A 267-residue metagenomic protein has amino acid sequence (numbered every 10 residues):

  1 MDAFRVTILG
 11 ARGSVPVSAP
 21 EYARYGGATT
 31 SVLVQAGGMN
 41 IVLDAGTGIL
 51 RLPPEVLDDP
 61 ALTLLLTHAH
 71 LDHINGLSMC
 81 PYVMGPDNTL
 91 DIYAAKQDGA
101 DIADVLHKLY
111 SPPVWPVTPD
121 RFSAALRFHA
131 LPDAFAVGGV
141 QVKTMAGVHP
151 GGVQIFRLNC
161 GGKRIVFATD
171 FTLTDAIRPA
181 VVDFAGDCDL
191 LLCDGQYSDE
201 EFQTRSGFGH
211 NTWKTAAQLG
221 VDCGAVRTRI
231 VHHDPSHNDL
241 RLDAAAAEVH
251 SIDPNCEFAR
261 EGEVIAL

Functional and structural regions predicted by a protein language model:
M1-V166, A176, V181-V182, D243-L267: Binuclear metal-dependent hydrolase catalytic cores
L43, T67, T169, C193-G195 (+1 more regions): Active-site flanking residues adjacent to catalytic metal/cofactor-binding acidic residues
A95, M145, D170, R205 (+1 more regions): Glycine- and other small-residue-rich loops at beta-strand/loop junctions that grip anionic moieties
L173-G262: Cap/insert and terminal regions of metallo-dependent hydrolase folds
